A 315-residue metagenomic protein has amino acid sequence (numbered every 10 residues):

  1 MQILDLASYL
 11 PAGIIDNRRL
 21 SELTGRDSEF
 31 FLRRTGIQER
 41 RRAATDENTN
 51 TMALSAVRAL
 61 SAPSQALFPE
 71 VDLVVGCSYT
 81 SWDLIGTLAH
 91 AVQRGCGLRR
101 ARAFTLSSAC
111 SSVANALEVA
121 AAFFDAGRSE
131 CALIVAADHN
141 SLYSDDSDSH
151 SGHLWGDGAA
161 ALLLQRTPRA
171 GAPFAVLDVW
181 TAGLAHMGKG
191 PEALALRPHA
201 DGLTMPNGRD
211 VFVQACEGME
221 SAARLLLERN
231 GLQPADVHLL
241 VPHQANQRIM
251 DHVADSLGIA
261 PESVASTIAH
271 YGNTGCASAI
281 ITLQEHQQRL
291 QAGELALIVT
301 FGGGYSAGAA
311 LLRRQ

Functional and structural regions predicted by a protein language model:
M1-T45, D148-V213, E217, S221 (+2 more regions): Condensing-enzyme catalytic core mediating Claisen C-C bond formation in acyl metabolism
I3, T45-A109, R229-M250, S256: Conserved beta-ketoacyl condensing-enzyme motif
I3-D5, F31, L60, V74 (+7 more regions): Buried hydrophobic positions in well-ordered alpha/beta secondary-structure cores of metabolic enzymes
A7, C77, S107, A132-D138 (+3 more regions): Short beta-strand segments
T24-R33, D83-G97, S129-N140, A193-L196 (+1 more regions): Acidic-glycine-rich active-site phosphate/pyrophosphate-binding loop
N50, L54-V57, T80-S81, R99 (+2 more regions): Claisen-condensing/thiolase-fold acyl-transfer catalytic domains that form or cleave C-C bonds in fatty acid
D125-G158: Flexible, glycine-rich active-site loops centered on histidine and acidic residues that chelate a metal or position
D201-I268: A contiguous, well-structured pocket-lining segment that forms one wall/lid of small-molecule binding clefts in soluble
